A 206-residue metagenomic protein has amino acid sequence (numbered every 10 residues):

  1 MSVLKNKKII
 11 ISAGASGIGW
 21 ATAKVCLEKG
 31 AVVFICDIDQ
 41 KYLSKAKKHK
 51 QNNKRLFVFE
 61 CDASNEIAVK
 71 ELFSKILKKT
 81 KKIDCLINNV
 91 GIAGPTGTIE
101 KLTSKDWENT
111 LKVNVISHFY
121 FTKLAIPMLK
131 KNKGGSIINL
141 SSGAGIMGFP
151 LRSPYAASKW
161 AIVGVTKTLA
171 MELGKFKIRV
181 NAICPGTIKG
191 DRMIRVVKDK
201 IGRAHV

Functional and structural regions predicted by a protein language model:
S2-V32: Canonical Rossmann dinucleotide-binding motif of NAD(H)/NADP(H)-dependent dehydrogenases/reductases, specifically
G97-I99, T103-E108, K200-I201: Substrate-binding pocket helix/loop in short-chain dehydrogenase/reductase
I99-E100, M147-S153, K175-F176: Active-site loop immediately N-terminal to the catalytic Tyr-X3-Lys motif of short-chain dehydrogenase/reductase
T122, S158, T166: Active-site helix of classical SDR
P127, M171-K175: Alpha-helical segment proximal to the catalytic Tyr-Lys
S142: Residue(s) in the substrate-gating loop at a strand-loop-helix junction that position the organic substrate next
P185-R195, D199: Short, flexible catalytic-loop segment of classical short-chain dehydrogenase/reductase
